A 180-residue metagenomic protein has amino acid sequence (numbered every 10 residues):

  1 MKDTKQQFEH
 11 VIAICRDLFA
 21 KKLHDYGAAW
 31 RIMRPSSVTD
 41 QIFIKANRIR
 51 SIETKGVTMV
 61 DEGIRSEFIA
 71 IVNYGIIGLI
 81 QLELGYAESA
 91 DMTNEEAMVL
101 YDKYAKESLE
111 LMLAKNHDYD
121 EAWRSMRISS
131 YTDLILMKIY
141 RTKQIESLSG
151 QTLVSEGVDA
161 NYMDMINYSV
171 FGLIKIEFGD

Functional and structural regions predicted by a protein language model:
M1-D180: Intrinsically disordered, low-complexity regulatory regions that flank transcription factor DNA-binding cores
